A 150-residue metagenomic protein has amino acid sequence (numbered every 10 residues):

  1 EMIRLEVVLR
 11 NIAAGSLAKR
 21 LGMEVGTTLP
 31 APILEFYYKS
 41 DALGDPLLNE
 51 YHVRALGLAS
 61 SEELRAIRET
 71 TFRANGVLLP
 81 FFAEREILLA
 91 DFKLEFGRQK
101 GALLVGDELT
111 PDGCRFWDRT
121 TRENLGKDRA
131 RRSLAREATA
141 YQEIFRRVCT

Functional and structural regions predicted by a protein language model:
E1-D91, R98-T150: Acidic/polar, glycine-anchored loop/turn motif associated with catalytic or activation segments that engage anionic
